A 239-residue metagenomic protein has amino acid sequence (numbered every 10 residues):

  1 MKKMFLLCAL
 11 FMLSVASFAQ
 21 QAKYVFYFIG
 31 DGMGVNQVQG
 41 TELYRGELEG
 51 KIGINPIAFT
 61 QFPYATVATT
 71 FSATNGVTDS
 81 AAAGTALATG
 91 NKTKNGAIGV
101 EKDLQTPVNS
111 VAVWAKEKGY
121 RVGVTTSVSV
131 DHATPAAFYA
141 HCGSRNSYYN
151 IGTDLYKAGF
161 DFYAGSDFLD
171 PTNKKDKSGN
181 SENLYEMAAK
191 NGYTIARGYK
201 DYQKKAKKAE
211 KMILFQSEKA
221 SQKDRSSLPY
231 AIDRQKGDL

Functional and structural regions predicted by a protein language model:
M4-L13: Sec-dependent N-terminal signal peptides
L13-S14, A115: Terminal and linker regions of secretory-pathway proteins
V15-A19: Sec/Tat signal peptide C-region and signal peptidase I cleavage site
Q20-A206, E210-K211: N-terminal catalytic scaffold of extracellular/periplasmic and nuclease hydrolases that process anionic headgroups
K200-L239: Anion-binding catalytic surfaces of enzymes that hydrolyze or transfer phosphate/sulfate esters
